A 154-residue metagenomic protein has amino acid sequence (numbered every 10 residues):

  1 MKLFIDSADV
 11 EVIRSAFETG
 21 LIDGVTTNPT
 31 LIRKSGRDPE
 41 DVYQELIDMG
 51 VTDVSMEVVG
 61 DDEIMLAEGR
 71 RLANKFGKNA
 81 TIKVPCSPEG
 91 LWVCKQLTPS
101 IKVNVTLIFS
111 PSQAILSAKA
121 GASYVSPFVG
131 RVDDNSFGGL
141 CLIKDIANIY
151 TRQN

Functional and structural regions predicted by a protein language model:
M1-D53, V59-L66: Conserved N-terminal beta1-alpha1 strand-loop-helix module at the mouth
I5, M56-V58, K83-C86, T106 (+1 more regions): Glycine- and other small-residue-rich loops at beta-strand/loop junctions that grip anionic moieties
E11-T19, A67-L72, V93, S110-A120: Catalytic cores of alpha/beta
T19-G24, V51, F76-K78, Q96-N104 (+1 more regions): Glycine-enriched alpha-helix->loop->beta-strand junction motifs that scaffold or abut catalytic
N28, I82, S117: Conserved, mostly hydrophobic/aromatic
P29-I32, L107, G121-N135: Glycine-rich phosphate-binding active-site loops on the catalytic face of alpha/beta enzymes
K34-E45, D62-A67, V84-P99, S110-L116 (+1 more regions): Active-site-adjacent beta->alpha loops and helix N-cap segments on the catalytic face of soluble alpha/beta enzymes
V51-A80, V125-I143: Glycine/Thr-rich beta-alpha phosphate-binding loop at enzyme active sites
